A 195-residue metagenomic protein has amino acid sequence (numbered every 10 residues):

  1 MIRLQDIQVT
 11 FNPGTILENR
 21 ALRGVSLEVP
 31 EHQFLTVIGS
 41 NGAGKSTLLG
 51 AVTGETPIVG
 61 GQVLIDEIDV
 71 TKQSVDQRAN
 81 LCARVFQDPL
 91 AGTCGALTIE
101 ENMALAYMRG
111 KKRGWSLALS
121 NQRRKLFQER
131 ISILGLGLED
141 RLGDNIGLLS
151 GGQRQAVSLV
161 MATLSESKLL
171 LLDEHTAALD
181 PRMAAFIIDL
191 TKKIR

Functional and structural regions predicted by a protein language model:
M1-L4, T10-G24, E55, S74: A short, flexible loop at the N-terminus of ABC-type nucleotide-binding domains that lies
T15, N19, P57, D69-A83 (+3 more regions): ABC ATPase NBD coupling module
L35, S46-E55: Short, conserved post-Walker A segment of ABC-type ATPase nucleotide-binding domains
I38-S40: The feature captures the beta-strand-to-loop junction immediately N-terminal to the Walker
G61-D69: Conserved ABC transporter NBD signature motif
A96-K112: Q-loop/switch helix immediately C-terminal to the Walker
A162-T163: ABC ATPase C-loop
E174-H175: Walker B catalytic motif
